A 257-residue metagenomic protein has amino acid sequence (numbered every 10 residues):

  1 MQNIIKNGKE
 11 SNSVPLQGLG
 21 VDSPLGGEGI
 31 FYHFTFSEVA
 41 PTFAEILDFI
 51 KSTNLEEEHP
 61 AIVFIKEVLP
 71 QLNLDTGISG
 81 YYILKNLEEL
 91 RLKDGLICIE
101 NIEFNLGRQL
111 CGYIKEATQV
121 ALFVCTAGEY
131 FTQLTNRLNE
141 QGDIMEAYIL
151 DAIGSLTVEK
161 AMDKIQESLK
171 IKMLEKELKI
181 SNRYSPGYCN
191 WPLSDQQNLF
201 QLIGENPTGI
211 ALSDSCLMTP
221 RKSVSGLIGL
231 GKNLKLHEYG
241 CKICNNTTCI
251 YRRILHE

Functional and structural regions predicted by a protein language model:
Q2-K9, G29-A147: Active-site helix-to-loop segments that bind/position phosphate- or nucleotide-bearing substrates and donors across
Q17-G20, P24-E28: Glycine-biased, low-complexity coil/linker segments
E57-F64, L150-I153, T157, A161 (+3 more regions): Catalytic cores of large soluble enzymes that bind and process phosphate-bearing ligands
L69-T76, L169, M173, N245-T248: Structural signal for hydrophobic packing residues in well-ordered secondary-structure cores of soluble enzyme domains
G142-L202: Internal, well-folded beta-alpha domain core
K176-Y251: Short terminal or interdomain "cap/linker" segment that borders an active site or interface and mediates
R253-E257: Short cysteine/histidine-rich zinc-coordinating motifs and their immediately flanking basic loops
